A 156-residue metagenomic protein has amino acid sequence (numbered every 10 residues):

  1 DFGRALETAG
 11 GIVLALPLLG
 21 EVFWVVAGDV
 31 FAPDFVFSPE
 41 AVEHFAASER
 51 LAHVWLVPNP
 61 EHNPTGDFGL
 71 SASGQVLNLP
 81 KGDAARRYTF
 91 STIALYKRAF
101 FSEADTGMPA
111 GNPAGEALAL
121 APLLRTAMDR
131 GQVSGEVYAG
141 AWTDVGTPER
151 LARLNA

Functional and structural regions predicted by a protein language model:
D1-V25, P33: Short phosphate-binding loop-to-helix
G20, E49-R50: Short, high-confidence coil segments that cap the C-terminus of an alpha-helix and link into the following beta-strand
F23-W24, F31, F35-A47, N59-H62 (+1 more regions): Catalytic-core segments of class I nucleotidyltransferases/pyrophosphorylases that form NMP-activated intermediates
A52-D67: Short beta-strand-to-loop element that shapes/binds the nucleotide-sugar donor at the catalytic cleft/hinge
L70-S71: Extended acidic/charged loop-beta regions that coordinate divalent cations and stabilize anionic phosphate/carboxylate
